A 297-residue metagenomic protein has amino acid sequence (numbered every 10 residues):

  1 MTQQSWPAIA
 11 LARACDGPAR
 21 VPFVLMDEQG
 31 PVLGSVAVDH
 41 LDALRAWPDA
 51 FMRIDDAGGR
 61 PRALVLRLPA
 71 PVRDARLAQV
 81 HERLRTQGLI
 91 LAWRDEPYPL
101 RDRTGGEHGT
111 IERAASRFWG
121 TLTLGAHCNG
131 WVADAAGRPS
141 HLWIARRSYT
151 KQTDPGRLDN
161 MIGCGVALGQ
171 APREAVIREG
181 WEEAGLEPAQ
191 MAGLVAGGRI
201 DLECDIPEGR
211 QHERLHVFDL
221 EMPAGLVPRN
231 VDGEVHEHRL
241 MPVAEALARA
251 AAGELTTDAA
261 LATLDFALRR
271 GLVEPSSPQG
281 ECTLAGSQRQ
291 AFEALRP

Functional and structural regions predicted by a protein language model:
M1-R157, C164-E182, L186-V227, V243 (+2 more regions): N-terminal leader/linker segments that precede catalytic domains of diphosphate-processing enzymes
Q211, G233-E234: A short beta-loop-beta micro-motif enriched in histidine and acidic residues
L240: Short aromatic/basic micro-patch
